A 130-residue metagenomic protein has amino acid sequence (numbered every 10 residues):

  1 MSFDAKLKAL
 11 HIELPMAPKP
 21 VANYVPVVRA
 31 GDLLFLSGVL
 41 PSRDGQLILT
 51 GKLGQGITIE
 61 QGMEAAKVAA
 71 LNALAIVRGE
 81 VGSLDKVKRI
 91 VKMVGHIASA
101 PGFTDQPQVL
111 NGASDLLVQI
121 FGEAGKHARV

Functional and structural regions predicted by a protein language model:
M1-V130: Short, polar/acidic, helix-capping and beta-turn segments at strand->helix junctions that line the mouths
